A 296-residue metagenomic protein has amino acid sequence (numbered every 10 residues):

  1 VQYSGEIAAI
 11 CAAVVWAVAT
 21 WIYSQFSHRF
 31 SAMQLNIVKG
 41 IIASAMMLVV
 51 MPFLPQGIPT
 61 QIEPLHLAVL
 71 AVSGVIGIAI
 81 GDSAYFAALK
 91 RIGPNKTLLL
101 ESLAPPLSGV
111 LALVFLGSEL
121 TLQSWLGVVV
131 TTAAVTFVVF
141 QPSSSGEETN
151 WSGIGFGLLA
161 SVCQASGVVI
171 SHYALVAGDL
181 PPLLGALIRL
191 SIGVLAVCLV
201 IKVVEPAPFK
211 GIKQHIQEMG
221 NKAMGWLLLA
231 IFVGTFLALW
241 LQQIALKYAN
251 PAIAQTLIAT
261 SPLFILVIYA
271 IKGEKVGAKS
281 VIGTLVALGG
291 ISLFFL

Functional and structural regions predicted by a protein language model:
V1-I10, P106-V162, H172, L266 (+2 more regions): Juxtamembrane helix-loop boundary signature in multi-pass membrane transporters
V1-V15, T20-Q34, V38-L70, D82-I92 (+4 more regions): Membrane-interface interhelical linkers
Q2-V15, E63-G77, L120-A133, P182-L195 (+1 more regions): Structural signature of hydrophobic alpha-helical transmembrane segments
A17, L48, V75-A79, P106-V110 (+5 more regions): Hydrophobic/small/kink-forming positions within alpha-helical transmembrane segments of polytopic membrane proteins
M33, N95, T121, L180-L183 (+2 more regions): Residues that define the loop-to-transmembrane-helix transition and helix capping in multi-pass membrane transporters
I37, N95-S102, L187, A259: Conserved glycine-rich helix-kink/hinge and helix-boundary motifs of the Major Facilitator Superfamily
I42-M47, L100-V114, V129, I192 (+3 more regions): Alpha-helical transmembrane segments of compact multi-pass small-molecule transporters, enriched in specific families
